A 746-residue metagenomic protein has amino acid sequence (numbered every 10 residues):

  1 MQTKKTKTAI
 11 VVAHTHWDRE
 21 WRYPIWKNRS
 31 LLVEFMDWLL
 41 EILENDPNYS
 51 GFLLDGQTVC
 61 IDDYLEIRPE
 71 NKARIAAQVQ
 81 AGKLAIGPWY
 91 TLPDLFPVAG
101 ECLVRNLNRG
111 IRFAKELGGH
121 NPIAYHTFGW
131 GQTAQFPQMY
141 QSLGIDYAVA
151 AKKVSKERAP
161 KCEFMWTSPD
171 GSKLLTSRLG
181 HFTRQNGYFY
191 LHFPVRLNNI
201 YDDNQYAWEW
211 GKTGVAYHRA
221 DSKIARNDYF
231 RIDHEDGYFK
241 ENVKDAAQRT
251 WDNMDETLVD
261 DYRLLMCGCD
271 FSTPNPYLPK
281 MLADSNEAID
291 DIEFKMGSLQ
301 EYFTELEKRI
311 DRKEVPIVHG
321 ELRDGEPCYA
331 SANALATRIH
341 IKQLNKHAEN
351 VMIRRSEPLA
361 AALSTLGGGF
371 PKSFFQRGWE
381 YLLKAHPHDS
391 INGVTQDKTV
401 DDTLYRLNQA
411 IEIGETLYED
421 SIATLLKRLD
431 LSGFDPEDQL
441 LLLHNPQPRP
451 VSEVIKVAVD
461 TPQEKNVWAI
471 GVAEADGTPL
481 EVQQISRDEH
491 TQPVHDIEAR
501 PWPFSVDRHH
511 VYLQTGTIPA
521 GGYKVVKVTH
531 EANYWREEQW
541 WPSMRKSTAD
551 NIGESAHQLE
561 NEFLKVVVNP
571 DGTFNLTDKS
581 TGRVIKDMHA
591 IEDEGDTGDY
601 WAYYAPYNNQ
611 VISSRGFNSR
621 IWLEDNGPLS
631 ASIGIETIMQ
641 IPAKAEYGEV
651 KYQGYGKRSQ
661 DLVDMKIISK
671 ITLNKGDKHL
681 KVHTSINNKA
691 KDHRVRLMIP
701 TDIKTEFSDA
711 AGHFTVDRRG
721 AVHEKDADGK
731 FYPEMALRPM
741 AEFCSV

Functional and structural regions predicted by a protein language model:
M1-P97, E101-R105, F113-K115, S142 (+9 more regions): N-terminal catalytic cores of secreted or lumenal carbohydrate-active enzymes
T8-W17, R22, A159-S432, H444-P446 (+4 more regions): Active-site and substrate-binding clefts of carbohydrate-active enzymes
V11-A13, S50-L54, A85-P88, P122-A124 (+3 more regions): Hydrophobic faces of well-ordered beta-strands that scaffold small-molecule active sites in alpha/beta enzyme cores
F52-D63, W89-L92, A124-T133, A151-R158 (+1 more regions): Short, solvent-exposed turn/loop segments enriched in Gly/Ser/Thr/Pro and often Arg
V104-S142, D233, R249-L264: CE4/NodB-like, metal-dependent polysaccharide N-deacetylase domain that modifies extracellular/periplasmic N-acetylated
P137-I145, M165-P169, L282-D290, D311-R312 (+2 more regions): Short, surface-exposed basic-aromatic patches at helix termini and helix-loop junctions that form
Y190-L191, I200-D202, K372-Q376, K384-S685 (+1 more regions): Catalytic and substrate-binding regions of extracellular carbohydrate-active enzymes, especially polysaccharide lyases
G676-R718: Acidic (Asp/Glu-rich), glycine- and aromatic
